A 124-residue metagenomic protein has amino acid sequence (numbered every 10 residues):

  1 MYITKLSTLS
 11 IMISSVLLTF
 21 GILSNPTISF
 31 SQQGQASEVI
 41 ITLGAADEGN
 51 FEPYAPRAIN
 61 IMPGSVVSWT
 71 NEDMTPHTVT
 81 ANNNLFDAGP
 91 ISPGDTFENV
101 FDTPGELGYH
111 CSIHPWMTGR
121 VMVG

Functional and structural regions predicted by a protein language model:
Y2-I13, F20-G124: Extracytoplasmic copper-binding redox domains, predominantly the cupredoxin/blue-copper superfamily
